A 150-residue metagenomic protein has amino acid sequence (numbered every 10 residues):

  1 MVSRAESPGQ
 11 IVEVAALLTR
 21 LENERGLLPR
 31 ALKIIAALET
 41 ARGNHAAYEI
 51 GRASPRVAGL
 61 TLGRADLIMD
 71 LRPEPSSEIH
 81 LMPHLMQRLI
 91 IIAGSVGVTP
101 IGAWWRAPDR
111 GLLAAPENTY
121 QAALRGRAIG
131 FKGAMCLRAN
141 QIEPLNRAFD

Functional and structural regions predicted by a protein language model:
M1-D150: Expand to "…catalyze enediolate/carbanion chemistry for C-C bond making/breaking, isomerization, decarboxylation
